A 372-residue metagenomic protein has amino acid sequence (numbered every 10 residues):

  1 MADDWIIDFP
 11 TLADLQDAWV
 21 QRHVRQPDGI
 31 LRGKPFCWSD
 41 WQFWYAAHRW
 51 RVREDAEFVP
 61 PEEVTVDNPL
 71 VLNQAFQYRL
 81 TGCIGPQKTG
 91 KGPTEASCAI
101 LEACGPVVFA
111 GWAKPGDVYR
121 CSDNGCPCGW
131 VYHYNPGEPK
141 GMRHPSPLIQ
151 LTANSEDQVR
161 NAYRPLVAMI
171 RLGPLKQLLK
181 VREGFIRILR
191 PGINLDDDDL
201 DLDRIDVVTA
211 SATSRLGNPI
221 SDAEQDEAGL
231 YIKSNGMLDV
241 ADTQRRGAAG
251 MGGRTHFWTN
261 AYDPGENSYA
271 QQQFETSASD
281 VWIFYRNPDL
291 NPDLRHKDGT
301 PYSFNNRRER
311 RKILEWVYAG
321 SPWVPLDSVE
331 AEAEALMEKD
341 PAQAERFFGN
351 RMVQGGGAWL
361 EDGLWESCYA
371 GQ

Functional and structural regions predicted by a protein language model:
M1-Q372: Phosphate/NTP-binding elements of NTP-utilizing enzymes
